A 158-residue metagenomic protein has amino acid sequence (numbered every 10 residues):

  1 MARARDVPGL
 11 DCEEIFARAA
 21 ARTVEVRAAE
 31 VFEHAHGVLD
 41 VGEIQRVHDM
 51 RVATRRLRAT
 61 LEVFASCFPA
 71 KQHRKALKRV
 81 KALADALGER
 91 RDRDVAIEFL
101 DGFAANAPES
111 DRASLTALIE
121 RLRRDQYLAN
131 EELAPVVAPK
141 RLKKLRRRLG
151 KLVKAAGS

Functional and structural regions predicted by a protein language model:
M1-S158: Cationic, histidine-enriched alpha-helical/coil surfaces that engage anionic ligands
